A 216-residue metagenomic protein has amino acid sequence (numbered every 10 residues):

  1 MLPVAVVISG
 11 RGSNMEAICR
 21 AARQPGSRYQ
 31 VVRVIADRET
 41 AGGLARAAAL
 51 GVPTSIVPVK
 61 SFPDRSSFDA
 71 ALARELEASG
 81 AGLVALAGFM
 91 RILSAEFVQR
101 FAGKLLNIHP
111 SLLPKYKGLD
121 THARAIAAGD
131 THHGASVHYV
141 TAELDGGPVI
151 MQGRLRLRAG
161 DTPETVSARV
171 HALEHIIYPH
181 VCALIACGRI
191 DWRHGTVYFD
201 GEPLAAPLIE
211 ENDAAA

Functional and structural regions predicted by a protein language model:
M1-G42, R46: N-terminal Rossmann-like dinucleotide-binding module
A5, Q24, D120, H194-A216: Internal anion-binding site segments
A21, Y29, A87-D200: Donor/substrate-binding cores of folate-linked one-carbon enzymes
V32, G82, G103: Conserved acidic residues
A36-D37, K60-S61, R65-D69, S79-A95: N-terminal glycine-rich "phosphate-gripper" loop used for MgATP/nucleotide binding and carboxylate activation
L50-G51, F101: Short, structured coil segments at secondary-structure junctions
S55-K60, I108: Short beta->alpha connector loops at strand-helix junctions that form conserved, small/polar/Pro-enriched
